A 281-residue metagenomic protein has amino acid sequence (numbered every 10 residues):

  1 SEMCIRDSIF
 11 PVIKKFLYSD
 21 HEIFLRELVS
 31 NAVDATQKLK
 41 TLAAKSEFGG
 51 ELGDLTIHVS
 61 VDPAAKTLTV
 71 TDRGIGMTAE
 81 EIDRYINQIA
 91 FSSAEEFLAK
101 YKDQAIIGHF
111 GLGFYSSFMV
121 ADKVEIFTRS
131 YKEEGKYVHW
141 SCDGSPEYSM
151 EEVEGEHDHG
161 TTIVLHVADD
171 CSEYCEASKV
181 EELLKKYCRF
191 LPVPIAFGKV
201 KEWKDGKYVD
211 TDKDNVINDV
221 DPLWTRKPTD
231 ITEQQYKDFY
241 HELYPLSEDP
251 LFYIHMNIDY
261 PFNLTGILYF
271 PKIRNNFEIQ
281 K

Functional and structural regions predicted by a protein language model:
S1-E2, R6-D169, E173-Y174, E182: GHKL (Bergerat-fold) ATPase N-terminal catalytic module, capturing the glycine-rich phosphate-binding loop and acidic
I106, V124-E147, A168-S172, S178-K281: GHKL/Bergerat-fold ATPase module in large chromosome/replication-associated machines
